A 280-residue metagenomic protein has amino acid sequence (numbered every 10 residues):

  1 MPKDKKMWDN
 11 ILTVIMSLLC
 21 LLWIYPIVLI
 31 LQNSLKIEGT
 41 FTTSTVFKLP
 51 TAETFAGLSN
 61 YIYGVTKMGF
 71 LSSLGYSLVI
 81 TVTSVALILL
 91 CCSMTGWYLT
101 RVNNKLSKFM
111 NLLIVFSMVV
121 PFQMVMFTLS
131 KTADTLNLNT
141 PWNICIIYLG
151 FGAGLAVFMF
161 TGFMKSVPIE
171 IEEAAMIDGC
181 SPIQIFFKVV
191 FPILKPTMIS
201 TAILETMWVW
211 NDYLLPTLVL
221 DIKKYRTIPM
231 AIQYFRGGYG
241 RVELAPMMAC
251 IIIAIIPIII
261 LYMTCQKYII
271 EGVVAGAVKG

Functional and structural regions predicted by a protein language model:
P2-G280: A structural signal for multi-pass alpha-helical bundles of membrane permease subunits that mediate small-molecule
